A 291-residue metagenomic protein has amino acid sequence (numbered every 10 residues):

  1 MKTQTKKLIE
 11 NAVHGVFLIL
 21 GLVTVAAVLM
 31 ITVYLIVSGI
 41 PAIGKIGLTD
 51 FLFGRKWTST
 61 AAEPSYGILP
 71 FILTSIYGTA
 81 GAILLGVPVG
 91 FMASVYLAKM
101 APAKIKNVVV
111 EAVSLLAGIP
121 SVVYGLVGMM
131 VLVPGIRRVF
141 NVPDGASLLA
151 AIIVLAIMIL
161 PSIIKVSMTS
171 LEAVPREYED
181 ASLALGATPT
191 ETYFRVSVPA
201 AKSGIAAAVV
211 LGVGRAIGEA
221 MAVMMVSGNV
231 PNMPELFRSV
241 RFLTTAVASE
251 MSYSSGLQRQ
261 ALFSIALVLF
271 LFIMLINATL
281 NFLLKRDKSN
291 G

Functional and structural regions predicted by a protein language model:
M1-G21, L280-G291: Transmembrane alpha-helical segments of polytopic membrane transport and secretion proteins
H14, V89-G128, G291: Cytoplasmic-entry segments and transmembrane alpha-helices of multi-pass inner-membrane transporters
I68-Y96: Transmembrane alpha-helix signature in integral membrane proteins
S114-A156: Generic hydrophobic transmembrane alpha-helix motif, especially the helices
P120, L185-G186, P199: Glycine/proline-centered hinge or cleavage motifs at structural transition points of membrane proteins
V166-S167, P189-M224: Transmembrane alpha-helices
M168-E172, R176, L183, S252-G291: C-terminal transmembrane helix and the adjacent membrane-cytosol boundary/short C-terminal tail of inner/organellar
V223-F270: Interhelical loop and adjacent transmembrane-helix boundary motif in polytopic membrane transport permeases
